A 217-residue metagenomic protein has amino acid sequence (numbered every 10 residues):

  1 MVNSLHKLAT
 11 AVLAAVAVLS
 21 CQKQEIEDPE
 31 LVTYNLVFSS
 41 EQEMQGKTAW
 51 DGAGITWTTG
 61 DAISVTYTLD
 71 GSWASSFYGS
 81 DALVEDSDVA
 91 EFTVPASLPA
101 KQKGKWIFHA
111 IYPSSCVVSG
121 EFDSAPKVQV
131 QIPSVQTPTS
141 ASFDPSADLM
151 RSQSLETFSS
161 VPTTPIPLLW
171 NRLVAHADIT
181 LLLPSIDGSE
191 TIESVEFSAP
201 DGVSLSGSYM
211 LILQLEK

Functional and structural regions predicted by a protein language model:
M1-L19: Sec-dependent bacterial lipoprotein signal peptides
V2-S4, C21-K217: Sec-type signal peptide cleavage vicinity
